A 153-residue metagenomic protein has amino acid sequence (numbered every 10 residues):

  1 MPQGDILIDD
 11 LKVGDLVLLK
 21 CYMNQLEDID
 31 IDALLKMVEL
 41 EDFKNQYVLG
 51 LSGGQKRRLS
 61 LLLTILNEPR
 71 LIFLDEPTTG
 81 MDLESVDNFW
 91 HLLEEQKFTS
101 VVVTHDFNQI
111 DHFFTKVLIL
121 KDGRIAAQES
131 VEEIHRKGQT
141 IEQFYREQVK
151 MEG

Functional and structural regions predicted by a protein language model:
D10-M23: Q-loop/switch helix immediately C-terminal to the Walker
L18, D28-F43: Conserved ABC ATPase "signature" region
Y47-L51: Conserved ABC ATPase signature
I72-D75: Catalytic Walker B motif of ABC-type/P-loop ATPase nucleotide-binding domains
F98-V103: Conserved H-loop
I110-H112: A short, surface-exposed alpha-helical micro-motif characterized by mixed small hydrophobic and charged/polar residues
